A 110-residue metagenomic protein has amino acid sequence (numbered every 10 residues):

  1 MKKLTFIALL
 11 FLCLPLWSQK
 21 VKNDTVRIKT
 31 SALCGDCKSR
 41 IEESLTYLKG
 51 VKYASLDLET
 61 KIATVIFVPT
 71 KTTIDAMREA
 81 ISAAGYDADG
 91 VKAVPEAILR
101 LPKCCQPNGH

Functional and structural regions predicted by a protein language model:
M1-N23: Bacterial Sec-dependent N-terminal signal peptides
L12, I28-S31, I98-L99: Processing junctions and N-termini across compartments
T25-S55, T60-I62: N-terminal targeting signals for Sec/Tat export/insertion, comprising classic cleavable signal peptides
I41-E42, A76-A84: Short amphipathic alpha-helices in soluble, non-transmembrane regions that often serve as interface/regulatory elements
T46, G50, K71, S82-D87: Sec-exported extracytoplasmic/periplasmic mature domains
V68-I74: Helix N-cap motif at beta-to-alpha junctions
G85-A97: Conserved short beta-strand edge segments in small beta-sheet-based binding/regulatory domains
L99-H110: Short, low-order "capping/linker" segments at domain edges
